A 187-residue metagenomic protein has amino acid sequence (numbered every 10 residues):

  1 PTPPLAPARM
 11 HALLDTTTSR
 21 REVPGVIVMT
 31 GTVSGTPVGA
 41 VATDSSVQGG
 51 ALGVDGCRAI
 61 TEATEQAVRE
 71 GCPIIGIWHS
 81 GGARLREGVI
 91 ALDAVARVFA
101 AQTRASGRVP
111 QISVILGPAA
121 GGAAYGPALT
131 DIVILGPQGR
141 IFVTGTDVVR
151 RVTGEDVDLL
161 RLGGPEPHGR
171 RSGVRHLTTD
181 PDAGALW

Functional and structural regions predicted by a protein language model:
P1-I112, P118, A123, L129-G145 (+1 more regions): Terminal-region recognition feature
V149: N-terminal cationic and glycine-rich segments that engage phosphates or anionic surfaces
